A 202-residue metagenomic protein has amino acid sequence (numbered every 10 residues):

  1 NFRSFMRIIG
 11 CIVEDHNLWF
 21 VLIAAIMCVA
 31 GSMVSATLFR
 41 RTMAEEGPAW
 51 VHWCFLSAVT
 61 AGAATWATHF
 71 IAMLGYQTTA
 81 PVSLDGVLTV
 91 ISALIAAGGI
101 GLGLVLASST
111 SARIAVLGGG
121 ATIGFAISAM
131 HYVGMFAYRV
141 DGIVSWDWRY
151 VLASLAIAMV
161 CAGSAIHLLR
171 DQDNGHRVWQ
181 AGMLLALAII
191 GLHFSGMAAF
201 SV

Functional and structural regions predicted by a protein language model:
N1-D15: Short, strongly hydrophobic alpha-helical membrane anchors
C11-G31, P48-A137, W148-V160: Individual alpha-helical transmembrane segments in multi-pass integral membrane proteins
T37-A49, S108-R113, L169-W179: Juxtamembrane membrane-water interface segments of multi-pass membrane proteins, especially cytoplasmic-side
G47, T68, G196-F200: Short linear S-[DN]-x-LW-Φ motif typified by the pepsin-like aspartic protease active-site region
F136-I143, A198-V202: A cytosolic-side transmembrane-helix exit/cap motif
R149-I157, C161-V202: Interfacial "cap-and-anchor" motif at the non-cytosolic start of specific transmembrane alpha-helices
